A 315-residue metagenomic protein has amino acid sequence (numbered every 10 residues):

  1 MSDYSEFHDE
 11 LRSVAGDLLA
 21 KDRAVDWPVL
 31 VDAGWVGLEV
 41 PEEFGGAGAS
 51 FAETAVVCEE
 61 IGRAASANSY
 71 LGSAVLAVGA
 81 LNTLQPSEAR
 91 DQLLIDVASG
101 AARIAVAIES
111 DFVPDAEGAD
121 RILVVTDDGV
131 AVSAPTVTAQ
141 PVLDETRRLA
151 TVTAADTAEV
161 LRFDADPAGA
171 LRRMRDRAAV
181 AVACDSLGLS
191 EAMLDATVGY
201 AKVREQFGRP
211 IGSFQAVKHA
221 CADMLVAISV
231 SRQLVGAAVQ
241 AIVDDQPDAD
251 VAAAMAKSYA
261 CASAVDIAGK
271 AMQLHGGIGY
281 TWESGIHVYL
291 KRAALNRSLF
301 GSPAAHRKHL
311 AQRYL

Functional and structural regions predicted by a protein language model:
M1-A67, Q312-L315: Amphipathic, small/basic residue-rich leader segments at the start of a protein or domain
S2, A20-A24, S229-S258, Q273-H275 (+1 more regions): C-terminal helix-coil-helix/basic helical segment that borders enzyme active sites and/or dimer interfaces and provides
S2-D3, G45, P167-A178, D195-V226 (+2 more regions): Glycine-rich cofactor-pocket loops
F7, A183-S186, S190, V217-A220 (+4 more regions): Amphipathic alpha-helix face/heptad-repeat signature
L11-R12, G16, V56, G277-L315: Glycine-rich phosphate/cofactor-binding loops in nucleotide/flavin-utilizing enzymes
N68, E88-D195, G199: FAD-binding core of flavoproteins
S69-P86: N-terminal glycine-rich flavin-associated loop
M193-Y200, S231-L234, A264-G269: Extended, amphipathic, non-transmembrane alpha-helical segments
